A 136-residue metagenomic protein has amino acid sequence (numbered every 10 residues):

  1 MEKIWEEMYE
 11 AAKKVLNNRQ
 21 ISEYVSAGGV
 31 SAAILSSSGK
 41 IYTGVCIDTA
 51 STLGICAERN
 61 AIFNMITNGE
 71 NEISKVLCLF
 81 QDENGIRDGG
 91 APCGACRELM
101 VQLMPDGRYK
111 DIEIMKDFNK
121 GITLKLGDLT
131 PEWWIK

Functional and structural regions predicted by a protein language model:
M1-S22, E70-K136: C-terminal binding/interaction regions
A27-S37: Short beta-strand scaffold segments in enzyme catalytic cores
G29, V45-T52, E58-N60: Conserved mixed alpha/beta catalytic, RNA-binding, or beta-rich assembly cores of soluble enzyme, regulatory
K40-I41: Hydrophobic "anchor" residues
G54-C56, N64-I73: Active-site- and interface-proximal helix/loop "cap" or "latch" segments in soluble metabolic and energy-transducing
C56, N60, A95-E98: Short amphipathic alpha-helical face segments that pack within enzyme cores and frequently flank/anchor catalytic
